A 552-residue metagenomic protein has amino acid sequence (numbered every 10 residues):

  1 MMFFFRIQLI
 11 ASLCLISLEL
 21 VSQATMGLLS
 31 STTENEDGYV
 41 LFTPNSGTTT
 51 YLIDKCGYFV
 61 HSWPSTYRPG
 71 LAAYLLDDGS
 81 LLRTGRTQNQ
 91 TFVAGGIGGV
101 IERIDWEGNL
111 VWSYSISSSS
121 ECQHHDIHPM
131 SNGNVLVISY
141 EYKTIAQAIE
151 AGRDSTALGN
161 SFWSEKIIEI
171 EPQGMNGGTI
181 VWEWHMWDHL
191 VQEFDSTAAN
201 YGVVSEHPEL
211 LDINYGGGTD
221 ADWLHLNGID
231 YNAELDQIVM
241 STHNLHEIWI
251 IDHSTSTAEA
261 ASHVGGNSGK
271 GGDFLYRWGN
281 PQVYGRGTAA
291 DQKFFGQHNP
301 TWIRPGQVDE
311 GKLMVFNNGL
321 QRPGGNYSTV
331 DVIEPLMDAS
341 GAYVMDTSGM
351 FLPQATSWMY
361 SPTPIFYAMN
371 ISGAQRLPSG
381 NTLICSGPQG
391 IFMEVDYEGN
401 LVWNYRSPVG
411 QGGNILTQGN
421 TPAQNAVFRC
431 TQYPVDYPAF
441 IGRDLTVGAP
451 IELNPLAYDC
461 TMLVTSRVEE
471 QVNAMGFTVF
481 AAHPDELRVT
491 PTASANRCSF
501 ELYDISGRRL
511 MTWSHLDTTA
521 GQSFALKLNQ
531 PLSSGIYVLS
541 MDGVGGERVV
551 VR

Functional and structural regions predicted by a protein language model:
S17-E19: N-terminal signal peptide c-region/cleavage motif recognized by signal peptidases
S22-T465: Histidine-/acidic-rich catalytic cores in large beta-rich domains
M26-G27, P455-E486, A493-S494: Residue-level detector of functionally pivotal "anchor" positions at catalytic/ligand-binding pockets or at interdomain
N45-G47, A493-R497: Short proline/glycine-enriched turn/loop motifs at strand-loop junctions of beta-rich domains
S494, N529-S533: Surface-exposed, short loops/turns at beta-strand junctions within beta-sandwich domains
S499-Y503: Beta-strand signatures of extracellular beta-sandwich domains
T512, L532-R552: C-terminal tail/sorting-segment detector
Q522-L526: Short strand-edge motifs at loop-to-beta-strand transitions and within beta-strands of extracellular beta-rich domains
